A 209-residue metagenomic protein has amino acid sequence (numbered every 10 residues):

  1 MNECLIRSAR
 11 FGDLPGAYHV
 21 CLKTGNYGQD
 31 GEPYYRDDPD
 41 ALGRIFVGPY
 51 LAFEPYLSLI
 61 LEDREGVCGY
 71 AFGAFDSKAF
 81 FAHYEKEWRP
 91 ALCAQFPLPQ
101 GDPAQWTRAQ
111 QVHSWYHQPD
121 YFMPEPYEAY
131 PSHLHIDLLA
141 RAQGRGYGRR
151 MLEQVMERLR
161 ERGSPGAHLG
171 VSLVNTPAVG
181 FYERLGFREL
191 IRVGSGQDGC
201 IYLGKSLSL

Functional and structural regions predicted by a protein language model:
M1-G12, S208-L209: Conserved N-terminal entry element of GNAT/NAT acetyltransferase domains
N26-F46, Y84-P97, G101: Conserved GNAT-fold acetyl-CoA-binding loop/helix
R36-S58, R64, P119: Active-site rim helix/loop that mediates acceptor-substrate recognition in acyltransferases
I60, G66-F75: Conserved beta-strand in the GNAT
K78, H168-V171, E183, R188-L203: Conserved catalytic-core motifs of GNAT/GCN5-like acyltransferases
K78-H135: Conserved acyl-donor/pantetheine-binding loop and adjacent beta-alpha core of acyl/acetyltransferases and related
A129, L134, R145, R149-R150 (+1 more regions): Conserved active-site alpha-helix within GNAT-family acetyltransferase domains
Y130, L159-S172: Conserved GNAT acetyl-CoA-binding A-motif
